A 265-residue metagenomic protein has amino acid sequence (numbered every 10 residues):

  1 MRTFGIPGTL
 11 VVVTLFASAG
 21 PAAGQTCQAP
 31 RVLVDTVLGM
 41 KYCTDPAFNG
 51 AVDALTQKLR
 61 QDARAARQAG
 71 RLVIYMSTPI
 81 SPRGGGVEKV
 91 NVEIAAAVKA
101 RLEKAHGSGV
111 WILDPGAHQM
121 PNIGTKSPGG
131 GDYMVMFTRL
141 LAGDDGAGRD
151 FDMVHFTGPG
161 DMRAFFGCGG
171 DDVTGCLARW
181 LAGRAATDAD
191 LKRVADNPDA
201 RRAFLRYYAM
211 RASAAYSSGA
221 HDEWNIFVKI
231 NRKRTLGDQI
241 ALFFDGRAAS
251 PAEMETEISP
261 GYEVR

Functional and structural regions predicted by a protein language model:
M1-F4: Positively charged n-region of N-terminal signal peptides that target proteins for export
P7-S18: Bacterial N-terminal signal peptides
A19-G24: Boundary at the C-terminal end of the N-terminal hydrophobic targeting segment
Q25-R265: Conserved catalytic or regulatory cores that recognize and/or transform ribose-phosphate-containing ligands
